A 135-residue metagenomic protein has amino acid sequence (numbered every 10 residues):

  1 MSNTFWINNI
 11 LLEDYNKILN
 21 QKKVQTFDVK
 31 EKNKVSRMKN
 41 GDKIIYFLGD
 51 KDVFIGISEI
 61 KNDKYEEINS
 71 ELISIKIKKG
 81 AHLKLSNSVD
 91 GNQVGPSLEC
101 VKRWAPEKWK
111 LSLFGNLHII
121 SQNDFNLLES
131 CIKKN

Functional and structural regions predicted by a protein language model:
M1-I7, F27-E31, E67-N135: Contiguous surface segments at macromolecular interaction interfaces
I10-Q25: Short, basic/aromatic beta-hairpin or loop at an interaction surface
E31-K32, K51: A short beta-loop-beta micro-motif enriched in histidine and acidic residues
M38-K39: Short, well-ordered loop/turn sites that connect or cap secondary structure elements
F47-V53: Short, charged beta-turn/beta-strand-edge "cap" motif at the junction between a beta-strand and an adjacent loop
F54-D63: Short beta-strand-centered aromatic/proline hotspots
